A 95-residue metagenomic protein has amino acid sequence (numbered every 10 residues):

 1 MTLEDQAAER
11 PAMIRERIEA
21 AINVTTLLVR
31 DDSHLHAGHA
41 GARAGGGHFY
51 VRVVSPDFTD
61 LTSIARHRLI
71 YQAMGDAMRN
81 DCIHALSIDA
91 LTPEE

Functional and structural regions predicted by a protein language model:
M1-E95: N-terminal, polar/charged subdomain of small-to-medium soluble alpha/beta proteins
